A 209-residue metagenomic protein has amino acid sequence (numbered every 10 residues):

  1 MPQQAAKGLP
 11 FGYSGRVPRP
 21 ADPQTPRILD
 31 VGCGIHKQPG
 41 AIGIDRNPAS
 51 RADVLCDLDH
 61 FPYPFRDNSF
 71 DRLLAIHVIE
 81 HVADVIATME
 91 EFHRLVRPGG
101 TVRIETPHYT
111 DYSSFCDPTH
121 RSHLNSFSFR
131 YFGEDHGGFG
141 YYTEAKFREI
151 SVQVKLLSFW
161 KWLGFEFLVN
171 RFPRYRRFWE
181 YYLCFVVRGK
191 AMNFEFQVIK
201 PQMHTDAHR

Functional and structural regions predicted by a protein language model:
Q3-K7, Q202-R209: Short, low-complexity, charge-dense intrinsically disordered segments
G8-P18: Class I SAM-dependent methyltransferase Rossmann-like catalytic core, especially the SAM/SAH-binding loop
Y13, D59, H120: Glycine-rich, flexible loop/turn motifs
R16-P20, Q24-T110: Conserved SAM-binding loop
P48, H60-Y63, S122-N125, L168-R171 (+1 more regions): Short, low-complexity, polar/charged sequence segments that are solvent-exposed and flexible
I86-A87, E91-H93, R97, T101-P201: S-adenosyl-L-methionine-dependent methyltransferase catalytic module, highlighting the catalytic core
